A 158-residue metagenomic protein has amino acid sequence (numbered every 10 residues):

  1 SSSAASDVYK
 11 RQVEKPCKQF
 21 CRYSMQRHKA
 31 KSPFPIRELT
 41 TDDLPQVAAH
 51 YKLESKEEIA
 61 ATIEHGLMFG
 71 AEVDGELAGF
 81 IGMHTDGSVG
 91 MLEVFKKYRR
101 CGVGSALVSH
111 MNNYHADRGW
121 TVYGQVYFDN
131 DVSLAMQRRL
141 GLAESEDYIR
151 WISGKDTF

Functional and structural regions predicted by a protein language model:
S1-A5, Y9: Single conserved hydrophobic/aromatic residue that forms the stacking wall/gate of nucleotide- or nucleobase-binding
E14-K29, R150-F158: C-terminal "cap" of GNAT-fold acetyltransferases
Q19-E57: Short amphipathic alpha-helix that is part of the acyltransferase structural core
G66-G79: Conserved beta-hairpin
M83-L92: A conserved beta-turn-beta hairpin within the catalytic core of GNAT-like acetyltransferases that forms part
L92-R100: A short, internal acetyl-CoA/4′-phosphopantetheine-binding micro-motif in the GNAT/acyltransferase core
R100-N113, A135, R139: Conserved acetyl-CoA-binding loop-helix of GNAT-fold acetyltransferases
Y123-L134, R138, A143, W151-K155: Conserved beta-strand-loop-alpha-helix junction that forms the acyl-donor binding cleft
